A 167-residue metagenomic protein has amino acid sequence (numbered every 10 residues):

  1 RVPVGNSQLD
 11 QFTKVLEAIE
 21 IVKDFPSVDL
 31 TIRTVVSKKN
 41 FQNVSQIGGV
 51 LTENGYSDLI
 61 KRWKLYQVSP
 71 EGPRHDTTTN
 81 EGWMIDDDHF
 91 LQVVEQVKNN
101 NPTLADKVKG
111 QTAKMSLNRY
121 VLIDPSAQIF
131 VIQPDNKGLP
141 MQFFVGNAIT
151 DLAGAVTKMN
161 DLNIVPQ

Functional and structural regions predicted by a protein language model:
V2-I164: Radical SAM enzyme [4Fe-4S]-AdoMet core and its adjacent flexible, acidic and glycine-rich loops/tails across
